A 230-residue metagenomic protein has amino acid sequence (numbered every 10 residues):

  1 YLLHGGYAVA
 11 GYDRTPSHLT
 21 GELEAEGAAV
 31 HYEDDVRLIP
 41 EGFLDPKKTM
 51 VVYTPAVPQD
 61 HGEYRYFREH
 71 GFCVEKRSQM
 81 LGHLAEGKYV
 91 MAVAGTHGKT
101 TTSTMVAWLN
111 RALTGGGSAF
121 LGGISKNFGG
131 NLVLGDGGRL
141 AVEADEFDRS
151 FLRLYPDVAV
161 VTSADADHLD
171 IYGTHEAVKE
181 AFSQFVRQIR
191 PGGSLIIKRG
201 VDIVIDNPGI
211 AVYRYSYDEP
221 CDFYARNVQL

Functional and structural regions predicted by a protein language model:
Y1-A29, P46-V51, E69-F72, T104 (+4 more regions): ATP-dependent carboxylate-amine ligase
R14-T15, D35, Q79-M80, G200 (+1 more regions): Short, ordered loop/turn segments at secondary-structure junctions
E24, L38-F43, P55-R199, I203-A211: Phosphate-binding loop of NTP-binding sites
V30-D34, E75: Short acidic-hydrophobic, aromatic-tinged amphipathic segments that line or gate anion-handling sites
A85, P220-C221: Glycine/charge-rich, flexible interdomain linkers and switch-proximal surface loops that mediate coupling
R214: Conserved N-terminal phosphate-binding loop of PLP-dependent enzymes in the Aspartate aminotransferase
